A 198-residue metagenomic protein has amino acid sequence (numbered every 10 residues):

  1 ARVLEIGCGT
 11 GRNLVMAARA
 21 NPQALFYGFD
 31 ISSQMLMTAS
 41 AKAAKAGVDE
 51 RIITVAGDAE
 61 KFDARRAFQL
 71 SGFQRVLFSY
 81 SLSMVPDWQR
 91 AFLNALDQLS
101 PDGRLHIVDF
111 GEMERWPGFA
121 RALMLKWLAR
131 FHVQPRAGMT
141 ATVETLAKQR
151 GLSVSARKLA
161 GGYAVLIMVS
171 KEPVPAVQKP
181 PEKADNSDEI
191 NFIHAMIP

Functional and structural regions predicted by a protein language model:
R2, D102-R104: Short glycine-centered segments of the SAM/dcSAM-binding site in methyltransferase folds
L4-I6, T10-K61: Class I SAM-dependent methyltransferase SAM/SAH-binding core
Q34, P86-R90: Short N-terminal helix/helix-N-cap motif within the alpha/beta-hydrolase-1
A64-V76: A short acidic, Gly/Pro-enriched loop at the edge of an enzyme's catalytic core that lines a small-molecule cofactor
Q74-D87: A short SAM/SAH-binding and catalytic strip from SAM-dependent methyltransferases
Q89-P101: A short glycine-rich, Lys/Arg-flanked "PGG" loop and its adjoining helix->strand segment in the class I
V108-Y163: C-terminal alpha-helical "lid/dimerization" subdomain adjacent to the S-adenosyl-L-methionine
L152-K183, D188-I197: Core SAM-dependent methyltransferase catalytic element
